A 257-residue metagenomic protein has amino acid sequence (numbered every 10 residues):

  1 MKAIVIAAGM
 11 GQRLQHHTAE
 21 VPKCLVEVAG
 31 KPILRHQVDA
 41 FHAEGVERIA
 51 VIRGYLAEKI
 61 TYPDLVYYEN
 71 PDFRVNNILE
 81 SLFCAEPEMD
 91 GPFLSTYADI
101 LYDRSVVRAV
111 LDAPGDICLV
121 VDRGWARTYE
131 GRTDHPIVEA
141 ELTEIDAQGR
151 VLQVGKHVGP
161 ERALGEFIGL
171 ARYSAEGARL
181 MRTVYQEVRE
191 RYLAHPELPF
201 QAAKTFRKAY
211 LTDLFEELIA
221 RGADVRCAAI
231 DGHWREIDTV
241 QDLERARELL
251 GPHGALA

Functional and structural regions predicted by a protein language model:
M1-A3, V154-G155, P160-A257: Conserved alpha/beta core of the MobA/IspD/sugar-nucleotide pyrophosphorylase nucleotidyltransferase superfamily
K2-V5, R13, V26-E27, K31-S95 (+2 more regions): Conserved N-terminal catalytic core of the sugar/cofactor nucleotidyltransferase
R13, K59-I60, C84, S105 (+3 more regions): Phosphate- and divalent-cation-binding pockets in alpha/beta enzyme and binding domains that engage nucleotide-derived
H16-A19: Conserved catalytic-core motifs of eukaryotic protein kinase domains, centered on the activation segment
C24, V66, R150, D224-R226: Conserved beta-strand segments of alpha/beta enzyme cores
L25, T143-I145, C227: A structural signal for short hydrophobic beta-strand segments in well-ordered beta-sheet cores
P63, R104-E190: Conserved core of the sugar-phosphate nucleotidyltransferase
A98-I100: The conserved acidic donor/metal-binding loop of glycosyltransferases
